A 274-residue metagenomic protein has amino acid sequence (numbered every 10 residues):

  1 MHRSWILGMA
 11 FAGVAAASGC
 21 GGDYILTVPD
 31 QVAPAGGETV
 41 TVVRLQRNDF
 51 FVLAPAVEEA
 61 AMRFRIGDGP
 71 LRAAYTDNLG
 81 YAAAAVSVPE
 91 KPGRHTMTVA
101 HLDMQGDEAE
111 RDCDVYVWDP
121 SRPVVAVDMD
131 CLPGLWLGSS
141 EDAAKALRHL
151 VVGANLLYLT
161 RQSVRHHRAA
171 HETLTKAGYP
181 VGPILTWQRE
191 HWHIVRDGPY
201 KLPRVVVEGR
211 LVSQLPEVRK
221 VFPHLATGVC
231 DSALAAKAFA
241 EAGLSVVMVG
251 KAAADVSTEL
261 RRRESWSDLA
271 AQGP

Functional and structural regions predicted by a protein language model:
M1-L7: Bacterial N-terminal signal peptides that target proteins for export
G8-A16: Bacterial N-terminal signal peptides
C20-P120: Beta-strand-enriched, solvent-exposed domains that form extended recognition/catalytic surfaces
P123-G138, F239: Asp-based phosphoryl-transfer active-site loop
V127, Y158-T160, G228, M248: Structural beta-sheet core signal
L132-L137, Y158-R161, Y200-R204: Second-shell loop/turn segments in exported
L135-L157, V164-H171, G209: Short, acidic loop-to-helix structural element flanking the phosphoryl-transfer center in phosphate-processing enzymes
H166-P274: C-terminal cap/substrate-recognition subdomain and adjoining C-terminal extension of metal-dependent phosphatase-like
